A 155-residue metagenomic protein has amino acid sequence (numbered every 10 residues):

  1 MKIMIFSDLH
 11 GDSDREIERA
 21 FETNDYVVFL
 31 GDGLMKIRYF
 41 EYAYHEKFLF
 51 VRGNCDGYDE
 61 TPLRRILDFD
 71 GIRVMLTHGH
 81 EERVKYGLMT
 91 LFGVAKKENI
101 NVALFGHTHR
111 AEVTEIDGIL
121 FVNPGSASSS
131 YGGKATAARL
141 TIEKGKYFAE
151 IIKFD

Functional and structural regions predicted by a protein language model:
K2-D8, R73-G79, L120-G125, E150-I151: Active-site-proximal beta-strand elements of phosphoester/diester hydrolases
K2-F69: Core catalytic region of metal-dependent phosphoesterases/phosphodiesterases, especially metallo-beta-lactamase-like
H10-R15, L34-R38, C55-E60, E82-Y86 (+2 more regions): Active-site environment of divalent metal-dependent phosphoester hydrolases
D14-E18, D70, K96-N99, E115 (+1 more regions): Binuclear metal-dependent phosphoesterase catalytic core
Y26, F48-L49, V74, N101-A103 (+1 more regions): Structural motif
D56-E98, S128-S129: Active-site-proximal segments of metal-dependent phosphoesterases and phosphodiesterases across multiple
R64-R65, A111, A138: Residue-level detector of beta-strand structural context in well-folded domains
L91-V113, L120: Short, positively charged, low-complexity/disordered linker segments
